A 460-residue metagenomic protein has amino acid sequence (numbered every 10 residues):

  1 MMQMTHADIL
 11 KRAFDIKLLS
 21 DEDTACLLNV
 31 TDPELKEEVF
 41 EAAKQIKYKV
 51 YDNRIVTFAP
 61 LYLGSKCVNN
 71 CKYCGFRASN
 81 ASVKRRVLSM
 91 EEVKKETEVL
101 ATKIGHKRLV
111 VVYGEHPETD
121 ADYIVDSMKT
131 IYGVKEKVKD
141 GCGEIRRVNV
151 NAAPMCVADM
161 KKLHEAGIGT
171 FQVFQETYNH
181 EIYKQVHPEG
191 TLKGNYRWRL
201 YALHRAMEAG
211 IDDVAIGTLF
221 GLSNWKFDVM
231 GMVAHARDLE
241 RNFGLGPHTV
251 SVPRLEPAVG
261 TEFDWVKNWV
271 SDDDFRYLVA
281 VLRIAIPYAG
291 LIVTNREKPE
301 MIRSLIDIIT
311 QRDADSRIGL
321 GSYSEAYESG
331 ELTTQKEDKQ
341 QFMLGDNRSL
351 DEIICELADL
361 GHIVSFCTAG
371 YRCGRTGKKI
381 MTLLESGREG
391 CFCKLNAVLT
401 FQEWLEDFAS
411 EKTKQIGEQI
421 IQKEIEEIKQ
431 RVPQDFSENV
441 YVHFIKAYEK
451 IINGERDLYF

Functional and structural regions predicted by a protein language model:
M1-R12, E300-R303, I308, R317-F460: Radical SAM enzyme core and accessory elements
M2-E41, Q45-I46: Acidic, glycine/proline-rich low-complexity segments that act as flexible tails and inter-domain linkers
I16, A43, C71, V111 (+5 more regions): Conserved, mostly hydrophobic/aromatic
Y51-E92: Canonical Radical SAM [4Fe-4S] cluster-binding loop centered on the CxxxCxxC motif and its immediate flanking residues
A78-K95, L100-A206, D213-A215, F220-L222 (+1 more regions): Core AdoMet radical
R86, A153, L192-Y196, L222 (+3 more regions): Hydrophobic alpha-helical scaffolding
Y123-G133, H164-G169, N224-F243, W269-D272 (+3 more regions): Short, electropositive alpha-helical surface patch
T170, R197-T261, S271-E300, D307-I308 (+1 more regions): Conserved C-terminal portion of the radical SAM core fold that forms the substrate/S-adenosylmethionine-binding
